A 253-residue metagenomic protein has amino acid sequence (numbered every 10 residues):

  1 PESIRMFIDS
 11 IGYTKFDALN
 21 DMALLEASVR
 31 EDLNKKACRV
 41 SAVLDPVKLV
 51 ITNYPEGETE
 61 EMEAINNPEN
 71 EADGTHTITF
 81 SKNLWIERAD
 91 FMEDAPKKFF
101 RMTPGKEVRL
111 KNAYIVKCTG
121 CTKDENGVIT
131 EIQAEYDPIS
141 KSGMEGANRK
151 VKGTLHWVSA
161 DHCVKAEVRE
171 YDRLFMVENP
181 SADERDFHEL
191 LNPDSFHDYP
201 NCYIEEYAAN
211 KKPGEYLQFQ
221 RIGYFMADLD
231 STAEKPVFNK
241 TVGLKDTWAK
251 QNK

Functional and structural regions predicted by a protein language model:
P1-K253: Catalytic adenosine-cofactor/nucleotide-binding cores of aminoacyl-tRNA synthetases and other
